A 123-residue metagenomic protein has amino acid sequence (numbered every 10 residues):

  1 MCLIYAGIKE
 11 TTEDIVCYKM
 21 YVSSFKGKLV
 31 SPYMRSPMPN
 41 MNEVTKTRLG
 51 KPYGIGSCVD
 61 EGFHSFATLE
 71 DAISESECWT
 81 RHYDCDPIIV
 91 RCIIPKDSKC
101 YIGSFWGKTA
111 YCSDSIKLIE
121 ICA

Functional and structural regions predicted by a protein language model:
M1-F63, A67-A123: Conserved NAD+-utilizing ADP-ribose enzyme module
